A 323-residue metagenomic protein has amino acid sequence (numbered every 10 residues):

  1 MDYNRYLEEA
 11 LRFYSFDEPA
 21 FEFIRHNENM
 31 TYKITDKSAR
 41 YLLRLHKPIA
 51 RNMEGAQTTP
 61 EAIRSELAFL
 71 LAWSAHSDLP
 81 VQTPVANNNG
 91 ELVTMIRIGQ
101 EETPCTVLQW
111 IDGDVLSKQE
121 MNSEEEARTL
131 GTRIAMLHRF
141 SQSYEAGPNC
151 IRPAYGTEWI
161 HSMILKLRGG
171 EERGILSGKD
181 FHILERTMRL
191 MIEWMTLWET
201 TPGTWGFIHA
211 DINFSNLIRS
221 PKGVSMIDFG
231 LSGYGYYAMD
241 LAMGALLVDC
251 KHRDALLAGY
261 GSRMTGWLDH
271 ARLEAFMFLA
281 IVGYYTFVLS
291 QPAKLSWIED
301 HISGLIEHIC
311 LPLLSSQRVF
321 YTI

Functional and structural regions predicted by a protein language model:
M1-F21: Juxta-kinase regulatory segment immediately upstream of eukaryotic protein kinase catalytic domains
N27-S38, L42-L43, P84, R189-M239: Active-site acidic catalytic loop and adjacent metal/ATP-binding pocket of ATP-dependent phosphoryl transfer enzymes
D36-A146: ATP-binding pocket architecture of kinase catalytic cores
P48, G113, V224, S232-Y234 (+1 more regions): Activation segment
K118-K179, W205: A cross-family kinase active-site recognition segment
E125, T129, I151, W267-M277: All-alpha amphipathic helical-bundle segments outside canonical DNA-binding/catalytic cores that form hydrophobic
Y237-T265, L279-S296, G304: Active-site activation/catalytic loop segments of kinase-like enzymes and analogous catalytic loops in related
T286-I323: ATP/Mg2+ or Mg2+-diphosphate-binding catalytic cores that bind nucleotide phosphates or diphosphates via glycine-rich
